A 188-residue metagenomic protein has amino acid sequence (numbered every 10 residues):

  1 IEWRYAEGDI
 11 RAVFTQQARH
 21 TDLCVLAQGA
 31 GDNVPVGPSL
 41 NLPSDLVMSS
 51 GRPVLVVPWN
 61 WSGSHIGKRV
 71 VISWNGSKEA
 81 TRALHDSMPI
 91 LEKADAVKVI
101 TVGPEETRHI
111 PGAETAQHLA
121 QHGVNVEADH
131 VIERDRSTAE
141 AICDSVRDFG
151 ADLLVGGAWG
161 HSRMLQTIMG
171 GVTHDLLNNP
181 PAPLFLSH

Functional and structural regions predicted by a protein language model:
I1-C24, Q121-L154, W159-L165, H174 (+1 more regions): Structural beta-alpha unit
Y5, W74-N75, G103, E133: Conserved residues at beta->alpha junctions
A6-D9, P38, E79-R82, S137 (+1 more regions): Short secondary-structure boundary/capping elements
A12-T101, N179-H188: Intrinsically disordered or low-complexity boundary/linker segments at protein termini and domain junctions
D32-N33, P104-H109, E133-R136, S162-R163: Short, small-residue-enriched loops and turns at beta-alpha junctions that line or gate enzyme active sites
P38-L42, P111-A113, I168-T173: Charged helix-capping and loop-helix junction motifs
G76-D129, E140: Redox- and metal-dependent alpha/beta enzyme cores, enriched for Fe-S-associated oxidoreductases and cofactor-handling
